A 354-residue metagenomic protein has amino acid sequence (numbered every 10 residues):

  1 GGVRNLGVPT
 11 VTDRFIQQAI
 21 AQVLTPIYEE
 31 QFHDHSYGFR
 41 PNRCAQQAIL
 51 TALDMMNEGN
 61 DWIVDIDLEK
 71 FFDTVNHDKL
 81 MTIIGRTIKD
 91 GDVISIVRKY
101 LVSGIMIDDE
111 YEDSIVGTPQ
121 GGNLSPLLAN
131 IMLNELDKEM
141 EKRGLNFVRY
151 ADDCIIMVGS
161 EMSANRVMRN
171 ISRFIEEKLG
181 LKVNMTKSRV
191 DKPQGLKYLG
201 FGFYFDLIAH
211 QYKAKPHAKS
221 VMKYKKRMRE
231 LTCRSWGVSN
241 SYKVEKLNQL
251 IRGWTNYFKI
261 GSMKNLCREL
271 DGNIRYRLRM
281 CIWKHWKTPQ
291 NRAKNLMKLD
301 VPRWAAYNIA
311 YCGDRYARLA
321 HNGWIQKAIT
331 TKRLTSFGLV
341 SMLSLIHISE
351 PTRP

Functional and structural regions predicted by a protein language model:
G1, Y28-F32, N60-W62, N76-D78 (+5 more regions): Short acidic (Asp/Glu) and glycine-rich catalytic loops that position anionic groups and cofactors
N5, D113-V116, R229-Y242, G253-L266 (+1 more regions): Short, solvent-exposed helix-loop connector elements
G7, V11-A21, A45, I49 (+2 more regions): Duplex nucleic acid-engaging cores and interfaces of nucleic-acid transaction enzymes
R14, Q18, Q22, P26 (+8 more regions): Short, residue-level hotspots on alpha-helical faces of the histone-fold and other alpha-helical interaction modules
Q31-R43, Q47-K197: Conserved polymerase palm-domain catalytic core
V102, K178-K246, L250-R252: A conserved non-catalytic segment of reverse transcriptases and RNA-directed RNA polymerases corresponding to the late
K259-Y311: Conserved nucleotidyltransferase catalytic core and NTase-mimicking acidic/glycine-rich helix/loop elements in nucleic
I346-T352: Conserved small/polar residues in nucleotide/adenosyl-binding loops
